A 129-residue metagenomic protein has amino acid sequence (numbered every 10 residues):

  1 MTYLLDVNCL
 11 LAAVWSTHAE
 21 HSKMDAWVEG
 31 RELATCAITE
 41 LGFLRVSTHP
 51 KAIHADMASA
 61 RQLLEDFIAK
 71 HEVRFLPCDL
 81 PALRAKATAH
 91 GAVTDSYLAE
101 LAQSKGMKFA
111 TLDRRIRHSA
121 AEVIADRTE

Functional and structural regions predicted by a protein language model:
M1-T35, P50-Q62, E129: Short, well-structured N-terminal submotif of metal-dependent ribonuclease cores
N8, G42, S96-Y97, R115: Active-site phosphate/pyrophosphate-handling residues
A12-V14, V46, S119-A120: Residues that scaffold the ATP/ADP-binding catalytic core of kinase and kinase-like folds
M24-R31, A102, R115-S119: Alpha-helix C-terminal capping segments
C36-S47: Short, conserved active-site loops that position catalytic residues or coordinate cofactors/metal ions across diverse
K70-R114: Active-site neighborhoods of divalent-metal-dependent phosphate/nucleic-acid chemistry enzymes
S119-E129: Active-site regions of enzymes building and remodeling cell-envelope glycoconjugates
